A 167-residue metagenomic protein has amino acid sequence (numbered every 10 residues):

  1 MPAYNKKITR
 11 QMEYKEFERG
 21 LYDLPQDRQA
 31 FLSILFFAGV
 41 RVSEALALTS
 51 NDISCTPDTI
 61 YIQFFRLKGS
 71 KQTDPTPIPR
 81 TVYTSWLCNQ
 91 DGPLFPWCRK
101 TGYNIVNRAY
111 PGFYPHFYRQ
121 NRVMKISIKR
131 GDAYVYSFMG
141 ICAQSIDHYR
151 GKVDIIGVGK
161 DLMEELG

Functional and structural regions predicted by a protein language model:
M1-Y4, K160-G167: C-terminal secondary-structure termini that scaffold catalytic or DNA-interacting sites
Q11-V42: Basic, Lys/Arg- and aromatic-enriched nucleic-acid-binding interface segment
Y14-F17, R28-Q29, Y103, H116-Q120 (+1 more regions): Short, leucine-enriched amphipathic alpha-helices that occur as contiguous helical runs
D23, T56-W97: Basic, alpha-helical nucleic-acid-contacting "clamp/cap" segments
L35-P57, S137: Short, charged phosphate-coordinating catalytic segments
K68-S70, M139-E164: Catalytic-site neighborhood detector that most strongly recognizes the C-terminal catalytic loop/helix of tyrosine
P79-F117, R122: Active-site/catalytic core of tyrosine-dependent DNA strand-transfer enzymes
P111-R130, S137-H148: Short basic/aromatic active-site micro-motif
